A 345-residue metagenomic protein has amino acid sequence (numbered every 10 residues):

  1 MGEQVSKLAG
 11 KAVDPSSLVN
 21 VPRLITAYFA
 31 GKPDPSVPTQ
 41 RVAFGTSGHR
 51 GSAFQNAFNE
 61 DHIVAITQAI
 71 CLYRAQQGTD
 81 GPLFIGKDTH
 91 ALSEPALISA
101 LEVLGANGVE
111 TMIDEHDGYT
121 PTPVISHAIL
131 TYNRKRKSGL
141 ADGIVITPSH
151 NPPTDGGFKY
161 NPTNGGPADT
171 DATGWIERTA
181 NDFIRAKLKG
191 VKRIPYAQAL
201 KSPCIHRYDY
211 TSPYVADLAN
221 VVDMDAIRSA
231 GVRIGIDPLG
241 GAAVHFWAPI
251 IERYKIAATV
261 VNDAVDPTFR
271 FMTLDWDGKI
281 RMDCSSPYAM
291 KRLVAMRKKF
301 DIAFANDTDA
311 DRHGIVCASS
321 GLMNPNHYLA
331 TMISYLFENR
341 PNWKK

Functional and structural regions predicted by a protein language model:
E3-Q40, R136-K137, T154-M296: Gly/Ser/Thr-enriched, mixed-charge loops and adjacent short helices that form phosphate/oxyanion-binding elements
P15, P22, T79-D155, P249-I315: N-terminal small/polar loop signature for handling phosphorylated ligands or for N-terminal nucleophile
P33-R50, Y73, G78, L92-E102: N-terminal glycine-rich anion-binding loops that anchor highly charged ligand groups
T39-F58, P148-N151, P238-P249, T308-A310: Conserved phosphate/anionic-ligand binding catalytic regions in large, soluble enzymes, centered on
F58-C71, L92, D117-P121, R207-V215 (+2 more regions): Phosphate/oxyanion-binding active-site loops and adjacent basic polyanion-contact surfaces
T67-L83, D223-A230, R297: Glycine-rich phosphate/diphosphate-binding loops that line cofactor/substrate pockets in enzymes
E115-Y119, R178-Y210, C317-K345: Proline/glycine-rich low-complexity loops and linkers
I144, S149, G157-A180, R312-E338: Glycine-rich phosphate-binding loop of actin/hexokinase-like ATP-binding domains
